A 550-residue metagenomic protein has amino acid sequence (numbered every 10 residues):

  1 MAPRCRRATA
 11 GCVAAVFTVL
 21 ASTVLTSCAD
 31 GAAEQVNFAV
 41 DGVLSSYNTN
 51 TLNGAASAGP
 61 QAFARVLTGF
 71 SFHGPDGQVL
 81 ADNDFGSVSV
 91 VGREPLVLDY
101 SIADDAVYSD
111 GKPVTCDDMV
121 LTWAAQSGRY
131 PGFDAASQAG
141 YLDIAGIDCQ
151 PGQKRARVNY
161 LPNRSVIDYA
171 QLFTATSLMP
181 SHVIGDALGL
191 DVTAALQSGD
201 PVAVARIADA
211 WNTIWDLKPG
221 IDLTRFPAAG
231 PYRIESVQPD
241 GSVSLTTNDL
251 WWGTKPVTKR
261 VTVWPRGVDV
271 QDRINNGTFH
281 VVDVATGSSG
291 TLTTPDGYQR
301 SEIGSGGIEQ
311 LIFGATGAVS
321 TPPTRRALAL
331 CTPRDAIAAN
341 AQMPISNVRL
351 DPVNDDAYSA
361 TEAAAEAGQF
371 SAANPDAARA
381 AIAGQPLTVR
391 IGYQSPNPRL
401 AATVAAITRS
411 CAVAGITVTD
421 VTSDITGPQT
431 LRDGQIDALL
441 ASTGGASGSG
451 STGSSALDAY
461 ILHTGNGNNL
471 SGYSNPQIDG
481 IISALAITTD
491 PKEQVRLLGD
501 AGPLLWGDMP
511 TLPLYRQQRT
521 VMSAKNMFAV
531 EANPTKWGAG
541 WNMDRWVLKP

Functional and structural regions predicted by a protein language model:
A39-R93, A124: N-terminal lobe/hinge region of extracytoplasmic solute-binding protein
S87-S137, P151-P162, V166-D168: Aromatic- and charge-enriched surface segment that lines or borders ligand/interaction sites
Q138-W211: Surface-exposed binding/hinge segments that line and control ligand-binding clefts or catalytic entry sites
V237-L292: Ligand-site clamp/hinge motif
T316-S359, G502-P510: Periplasmic-binding protein-like
A338-A341, D420-G427, S455-K525, K549-P550: Extracytoplasmic/peripheral linker and loop segments enriched in polar/acidic and small residues with frequent Thr/Pro
P344-A383, S395-L400: Structural transition elements
S523-P550: Long beta-strand-rich cores associated with HINT superfamily self-processing modules
